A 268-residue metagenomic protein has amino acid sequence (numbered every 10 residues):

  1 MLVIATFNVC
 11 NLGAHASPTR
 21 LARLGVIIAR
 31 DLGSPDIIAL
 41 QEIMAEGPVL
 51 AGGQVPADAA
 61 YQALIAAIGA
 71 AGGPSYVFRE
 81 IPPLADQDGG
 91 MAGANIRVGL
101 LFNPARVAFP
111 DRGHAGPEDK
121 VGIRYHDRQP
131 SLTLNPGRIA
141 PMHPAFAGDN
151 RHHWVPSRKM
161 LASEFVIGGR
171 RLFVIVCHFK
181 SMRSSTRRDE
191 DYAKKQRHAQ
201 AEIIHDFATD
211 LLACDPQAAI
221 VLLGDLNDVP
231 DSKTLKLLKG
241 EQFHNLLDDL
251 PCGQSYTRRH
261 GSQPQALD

Functional and structural regions predicted by a protein language model:
M1-D268: Divalent cation-coordinating acidic motifs and surrounding scaffolds that mediate Ca2+/Mg2+/Mn2+/Zn2+-dependent binding
